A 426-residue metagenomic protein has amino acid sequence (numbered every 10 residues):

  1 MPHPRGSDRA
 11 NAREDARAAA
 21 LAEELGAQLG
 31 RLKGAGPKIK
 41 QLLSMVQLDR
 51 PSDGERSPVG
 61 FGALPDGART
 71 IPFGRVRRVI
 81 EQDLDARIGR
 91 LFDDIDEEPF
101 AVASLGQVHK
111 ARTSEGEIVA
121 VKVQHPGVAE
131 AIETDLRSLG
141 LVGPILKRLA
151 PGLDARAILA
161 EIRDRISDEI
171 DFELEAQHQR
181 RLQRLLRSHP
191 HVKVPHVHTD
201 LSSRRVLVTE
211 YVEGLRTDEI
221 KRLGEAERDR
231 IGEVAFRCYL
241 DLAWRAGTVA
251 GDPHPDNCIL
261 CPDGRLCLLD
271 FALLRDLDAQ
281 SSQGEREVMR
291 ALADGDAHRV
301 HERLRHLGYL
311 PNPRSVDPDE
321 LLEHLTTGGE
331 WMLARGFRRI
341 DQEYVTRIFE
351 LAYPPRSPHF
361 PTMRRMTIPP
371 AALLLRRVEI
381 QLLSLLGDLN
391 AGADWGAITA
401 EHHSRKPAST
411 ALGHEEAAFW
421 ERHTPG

Functional and structural regions predicted by a protein language model:
M1-L240, G247, L260-C267, L273-A279 (+3 more regions): Broad phosphate/nucleotide-binding scaffolds in NTP-utilizing and phosphate-metabolizing enzymes
T248-P255: Catalytic-loop of the protein kinase fold
S282: Short adenine-binding "F-helix/F-box" segment of the Bergerat
E285-E287: Short amphipathic alpha-helical recognition elements used for nucleic-acid or partner binding across transcription
